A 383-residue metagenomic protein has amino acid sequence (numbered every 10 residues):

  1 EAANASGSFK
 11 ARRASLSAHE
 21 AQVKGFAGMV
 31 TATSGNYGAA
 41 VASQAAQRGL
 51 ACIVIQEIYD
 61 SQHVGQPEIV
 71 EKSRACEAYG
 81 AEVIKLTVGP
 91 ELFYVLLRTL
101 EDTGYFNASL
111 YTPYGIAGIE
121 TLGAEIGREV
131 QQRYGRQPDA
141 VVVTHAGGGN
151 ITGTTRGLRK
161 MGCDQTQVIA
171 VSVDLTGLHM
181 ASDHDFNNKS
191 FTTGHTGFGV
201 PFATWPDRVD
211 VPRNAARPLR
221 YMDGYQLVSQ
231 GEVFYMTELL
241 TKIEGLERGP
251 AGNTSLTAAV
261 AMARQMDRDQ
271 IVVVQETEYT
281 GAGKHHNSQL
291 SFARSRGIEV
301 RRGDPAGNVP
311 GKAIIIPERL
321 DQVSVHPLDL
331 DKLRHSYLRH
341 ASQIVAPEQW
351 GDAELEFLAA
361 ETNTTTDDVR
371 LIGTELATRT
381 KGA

Functional and structural regions predicted by a protein language model:
E1-A27: Positively charged, low-complexity intrinsically disordered leader regions
K10, G35, A45, C76 (+6 more regions): Buried hydrophobic positions in well-ordered alpha/beta secondary-structure cores of metabolic enzymes
A21-Q44, R48-E57, Q137-G153, I169 (+2 more regions): A short, small-residue-rich loop immediately preceding and capping a beta-strand
G38-V88, L178-K189, R213, K284-F292: Active-site-proximal loop->helix
E82-G89, G224-Q230: Short acidic-hydrophobic, aromatic-tinged amphipathic segments that line or gate anion-handling sites
Y94-E101, K160-E247, Q289-T378: Active-site/ligand-binding loops adjacent to catalytic centers
Y94-G149, G153-R159, Y225, G231-T241: Active-site/ligand-binding-proximal alpha/beta "capping" segment
H145-R156, Q230-E299, P347, T366: Claisen-condensing/thiolase-fold acyl-transfer catalytic domains that form or cleave C-C bonds in fatty acid
